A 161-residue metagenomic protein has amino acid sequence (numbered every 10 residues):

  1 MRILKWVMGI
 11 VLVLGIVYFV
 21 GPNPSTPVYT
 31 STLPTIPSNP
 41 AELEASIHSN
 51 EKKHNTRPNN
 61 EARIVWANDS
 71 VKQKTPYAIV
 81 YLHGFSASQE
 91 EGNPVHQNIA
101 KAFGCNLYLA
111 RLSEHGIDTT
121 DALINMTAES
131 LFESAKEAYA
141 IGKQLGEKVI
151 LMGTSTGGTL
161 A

Functional and structural regions predicted by a protein language model:
M1-V13: N-terminal Sec-pathway targeting helices
V13-T30: Membrane-interface motif at the C-terminal end of an N-terminal transmembrane signal
P22, E51-N59, G116-M126: N-terminal cap/leader regions of alpha/beta-hydrolase-fold enzymes, predominantly small-molecule hydrolases
T32-K74: N-terminal cap/lid segment of alpha/beta-hydrolase-fold proteins
T56-L112: Short, surface-exposed "cap/lid" segments of acyl-processing enzymes
E91-P94, S130-E137, T159: Extracytoplasmic/secreted proteins, especially bacterial periplasmic and envelope-associated proteins
I117-L145, I150: Catalytic nucleophile-loop/oxyanion-hole region of alpha/beta-hydrolase and closely related hydrolase-like folds
M152-A161: Gly/Ala-rich beta-loop-alpha elbow adjacent to hydrolase catalytic centers
